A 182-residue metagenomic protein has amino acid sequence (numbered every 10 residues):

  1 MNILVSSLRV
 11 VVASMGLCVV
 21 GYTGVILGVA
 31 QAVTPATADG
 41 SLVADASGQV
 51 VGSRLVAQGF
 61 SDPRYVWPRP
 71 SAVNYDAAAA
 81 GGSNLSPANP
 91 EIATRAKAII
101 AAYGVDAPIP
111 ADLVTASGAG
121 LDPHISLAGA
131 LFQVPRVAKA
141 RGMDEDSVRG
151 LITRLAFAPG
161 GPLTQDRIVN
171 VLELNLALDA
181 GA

Functional and structural regions predicted by a protein language model:
N2, S6, C18-V19, G24-A140 (+2 more regions): Flexible, solvent-exposed loop/hinge segments and secondary-structure transition points
K139-A182: Extracytoplasmic/periplasmic C-terminal soluble domains
